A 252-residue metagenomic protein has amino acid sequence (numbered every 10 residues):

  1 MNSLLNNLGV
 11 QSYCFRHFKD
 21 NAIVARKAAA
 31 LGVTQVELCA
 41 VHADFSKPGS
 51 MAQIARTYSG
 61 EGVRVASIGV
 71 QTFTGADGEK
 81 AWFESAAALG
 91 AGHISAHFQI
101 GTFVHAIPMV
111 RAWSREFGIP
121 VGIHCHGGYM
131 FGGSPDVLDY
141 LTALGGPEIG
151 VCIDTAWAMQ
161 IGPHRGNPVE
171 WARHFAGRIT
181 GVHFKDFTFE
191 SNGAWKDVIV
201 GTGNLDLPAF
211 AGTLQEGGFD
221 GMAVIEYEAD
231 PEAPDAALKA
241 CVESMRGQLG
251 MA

Functional and structural regions predicted by a protein language model:
M1-G9, C14-T34, A76, S85-G90 (+1 more regions): Histidine-acidic metal/acid-base catalytic patches
S12, A40, V70, F98 (+3 more regions): Short glycine-centered, acidic/aromatic-flanked micro-motifs in structured strand/loop junctions that mark active-site
A22, Q35, G60-V151, Q160: Active-site acidic/histidine proton-transfer and metal-coordination neighborhood in alpha/beta enzyme cores
E37-R56: Glycine-rich, proline-tolerant flexible connector loops at the mouths of alpha/beta enzymes
A43-D44, F73, G101, G128-Y129 (+2 more regions): Positions that flank functional sites
R56-T57, A172: Leucine-rich repeat
